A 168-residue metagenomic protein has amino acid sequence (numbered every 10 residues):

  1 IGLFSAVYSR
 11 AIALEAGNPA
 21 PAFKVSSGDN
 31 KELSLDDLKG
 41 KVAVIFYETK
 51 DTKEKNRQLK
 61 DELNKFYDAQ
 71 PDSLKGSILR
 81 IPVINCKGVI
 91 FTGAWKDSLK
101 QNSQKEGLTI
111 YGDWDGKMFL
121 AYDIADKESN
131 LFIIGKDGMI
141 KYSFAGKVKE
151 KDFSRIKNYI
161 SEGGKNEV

Functional and structural regions predicted by a protein language model:
I1-A6: Bacterial N-terminal signal peptides
S9-A16: Boundary at the C-terminal end of the N-terminal hydrophobic targeting segment
F23-V42: A short beta-strand-turn-helix
D36-L59: Short active-site neighborhood of thiol/selenol oxidoreductases, capturing the structured segment around
K53-N102: Structural microenvironment flanking redox-active thiols in thiol-disulfide oxidoreductases
L79-V83, K96-K127: Short, internal strand/loop/helix patches that form the active-site neighborhood or redox-interaction surface
K127-V168: Thiol-/selenol-based redox modules, centered on thioredoxin-like and closely related oxidoreductase domains
